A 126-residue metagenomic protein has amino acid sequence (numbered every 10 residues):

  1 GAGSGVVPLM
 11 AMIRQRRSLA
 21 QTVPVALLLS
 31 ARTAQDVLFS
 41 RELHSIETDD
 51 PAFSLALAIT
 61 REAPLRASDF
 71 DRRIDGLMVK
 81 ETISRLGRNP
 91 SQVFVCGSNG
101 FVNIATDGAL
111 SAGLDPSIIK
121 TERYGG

Functional and structural regions predicted by a protein language model:
A2-G3: A short acidic Gly-Thr/Ser loop motif
V6-S18: Histidine-anchored nucleotide/phosphate-binding helix
V23-G126: Reductase modules of NAD(P)H-dependent flavoproteins
